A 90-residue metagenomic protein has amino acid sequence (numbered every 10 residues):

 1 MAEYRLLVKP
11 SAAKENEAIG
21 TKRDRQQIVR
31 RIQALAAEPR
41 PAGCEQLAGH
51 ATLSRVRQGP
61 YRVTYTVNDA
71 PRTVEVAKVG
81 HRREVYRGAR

Functional and structural regions predicted by a protein language model:
M1-P60, N68-A77, R82-R90: Basic, Lys/Arg-enriched alpha-helical interface segments
